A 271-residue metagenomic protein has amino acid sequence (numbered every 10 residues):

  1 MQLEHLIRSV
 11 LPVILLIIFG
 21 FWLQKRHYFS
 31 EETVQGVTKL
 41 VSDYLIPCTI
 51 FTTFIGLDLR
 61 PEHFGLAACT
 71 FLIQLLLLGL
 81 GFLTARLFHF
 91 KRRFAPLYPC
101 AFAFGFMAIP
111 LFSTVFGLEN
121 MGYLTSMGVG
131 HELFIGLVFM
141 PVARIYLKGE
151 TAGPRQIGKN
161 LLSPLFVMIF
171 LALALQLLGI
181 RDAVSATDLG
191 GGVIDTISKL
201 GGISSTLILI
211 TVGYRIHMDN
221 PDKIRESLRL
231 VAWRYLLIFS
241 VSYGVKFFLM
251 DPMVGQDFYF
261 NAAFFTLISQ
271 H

Functional and structural regions predicted by a protein language model:
M1-H271: Alpha-helical transmembrane segments of multi-pass small-molecule/ion transporters
